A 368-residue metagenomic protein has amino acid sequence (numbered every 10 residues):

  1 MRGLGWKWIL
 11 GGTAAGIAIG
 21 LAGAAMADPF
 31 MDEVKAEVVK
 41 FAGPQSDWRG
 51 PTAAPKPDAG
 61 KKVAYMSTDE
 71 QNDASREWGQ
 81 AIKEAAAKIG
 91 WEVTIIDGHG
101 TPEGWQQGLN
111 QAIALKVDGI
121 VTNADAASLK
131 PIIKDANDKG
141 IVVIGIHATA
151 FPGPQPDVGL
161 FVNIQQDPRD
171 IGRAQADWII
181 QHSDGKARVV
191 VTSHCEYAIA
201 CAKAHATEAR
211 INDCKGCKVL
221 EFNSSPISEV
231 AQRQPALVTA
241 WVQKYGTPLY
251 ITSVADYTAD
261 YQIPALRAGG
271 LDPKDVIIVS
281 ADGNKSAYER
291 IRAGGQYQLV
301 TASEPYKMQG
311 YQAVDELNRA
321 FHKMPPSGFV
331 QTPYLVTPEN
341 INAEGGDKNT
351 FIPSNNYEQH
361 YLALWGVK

Functional and structural regions predicted by a protein language model:
R2-L10, A25-K368: A residue-level marker of the well-folded mature domains of exported/periplasmic proteins
G11-G20: Bacterial N-terminal signal peptides
